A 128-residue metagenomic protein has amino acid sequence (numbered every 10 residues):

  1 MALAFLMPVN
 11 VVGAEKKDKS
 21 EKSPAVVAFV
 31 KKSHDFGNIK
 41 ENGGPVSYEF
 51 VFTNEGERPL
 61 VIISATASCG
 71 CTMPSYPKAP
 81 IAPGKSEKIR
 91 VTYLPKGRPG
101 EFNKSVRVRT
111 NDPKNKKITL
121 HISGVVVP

Functional and structural regions predicted by a protein language model:
M1-P8: Bacterial N-terminal signal peptides
K16-T53, V127-P128: Beta-sheet-dominated interaction scaffolds and their linkers
H34, K85-V91: Short strand-edge motifs at loop-to-beta-strand transitions and within beta-strands of extracellular beta-rich domains
Y48-N54, V91, V106-R109, I122: Buried hydrophobic-core signal for structured, non-transmembrane domains
E55-R58, G97, D112: Short, acidic/polar linear motifs in exposed loop/turn regions
R58-A65, I118-L120: Short, hydrophobic/aromatic beta-strand segments
S68-S75: Short, solvent-exposed loop/linker segments at beta-strand-coil boundaries, enriched for Pro/Gly and Ser/Thr
P99-P128: Terminal connector regions
